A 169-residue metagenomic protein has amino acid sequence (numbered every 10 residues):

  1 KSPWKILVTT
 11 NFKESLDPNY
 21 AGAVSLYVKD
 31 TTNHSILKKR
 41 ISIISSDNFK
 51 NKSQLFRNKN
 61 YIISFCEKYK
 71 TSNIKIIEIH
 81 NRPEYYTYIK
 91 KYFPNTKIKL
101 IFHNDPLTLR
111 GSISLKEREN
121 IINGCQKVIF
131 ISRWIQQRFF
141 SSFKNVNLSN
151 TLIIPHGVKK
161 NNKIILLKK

Functional and structural regions predicted by a protein language model:
I6-L7, I129, I164-K169: Conserved donor-binding/catalytic core segment of Leloir-type glycosyltransferases
V8-T71: N-terminal strand-loop element at the rim of the active site of nucleotide-sugar-dependent glycosyltransferases
S15-P18, T96-E119, R138: Acceptor-binding helix/loop patch of EC 2.4 sugar-transfer enzymes, predominantly nucleotide-sugar-dependent
C66-E67, G111-V128: Membrane-proximal helix-turn-helix segments that form the acceptor-binding/catalytic region of lipid-linked
S72-I74, N95, G124-Q126: Short, well-ordered alpha-helix to beta-strand connector turns
I79-Y85, F102: Short His-centered aromatic/hydrophobic patch
R110-S112, F140, L152-K169: Acidic anion/phosphate-binding donor-loop and adjacent secondary structure in glycosyltransferase catalytic cores
G124-N150, V158-K160: A short, active-site helix/loop in glycosyltransferases that binds the activated sugar's phosphate group
